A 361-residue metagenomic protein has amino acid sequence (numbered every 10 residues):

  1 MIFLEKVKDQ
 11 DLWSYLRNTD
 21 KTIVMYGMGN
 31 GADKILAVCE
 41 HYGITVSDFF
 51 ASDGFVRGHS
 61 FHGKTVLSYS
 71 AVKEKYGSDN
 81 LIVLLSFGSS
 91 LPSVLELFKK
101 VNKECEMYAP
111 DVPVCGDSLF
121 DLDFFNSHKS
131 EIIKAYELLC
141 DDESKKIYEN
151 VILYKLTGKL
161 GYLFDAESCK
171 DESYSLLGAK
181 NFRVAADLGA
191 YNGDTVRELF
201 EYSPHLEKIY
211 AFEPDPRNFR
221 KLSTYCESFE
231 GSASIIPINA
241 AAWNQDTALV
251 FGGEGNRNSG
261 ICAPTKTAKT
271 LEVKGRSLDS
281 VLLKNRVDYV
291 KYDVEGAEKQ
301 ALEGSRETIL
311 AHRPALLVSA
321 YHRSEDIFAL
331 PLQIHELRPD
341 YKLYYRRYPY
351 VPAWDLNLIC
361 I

Functional and structural regions predicted by a protein language model:
M1-S47, S52-I361: Phosphate/nucleotide-binding beta-alpha loop and adjacent structural elements of enzyme active sites
